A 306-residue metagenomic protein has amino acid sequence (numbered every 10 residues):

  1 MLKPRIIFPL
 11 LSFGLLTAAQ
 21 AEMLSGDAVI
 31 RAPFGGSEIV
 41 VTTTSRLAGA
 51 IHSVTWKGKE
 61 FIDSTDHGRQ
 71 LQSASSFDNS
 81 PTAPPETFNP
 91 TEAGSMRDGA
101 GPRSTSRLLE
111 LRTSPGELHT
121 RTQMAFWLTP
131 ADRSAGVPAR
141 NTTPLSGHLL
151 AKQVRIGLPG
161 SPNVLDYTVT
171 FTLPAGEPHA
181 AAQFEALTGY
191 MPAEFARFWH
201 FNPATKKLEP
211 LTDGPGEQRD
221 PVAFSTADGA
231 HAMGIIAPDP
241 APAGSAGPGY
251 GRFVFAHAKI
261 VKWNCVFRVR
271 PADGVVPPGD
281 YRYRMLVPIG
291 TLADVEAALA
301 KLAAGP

Functional and structural regions predicted by a protein language model:
M1-P9: Bacterial N-terminal signal peptides that target proteins for export
F8-T17: Bacterial N-terminal signal peptides
A21-L108, R284-M285, I289-G305: Beta-strand-rich N-terminal accessory domains
E22-S37, T42-R46, G229, M233-P306: Beta-strand-rich recognition/accessory modules
S80-P162, G176: Extended, loop-rich substrate-binding clefts of extracytoplasmic carbohydrate-active enzymes
S161-A204: Acidic (Asp/Glu-rich), glycine- and aromatic
F195-A256: Active-site/ligand-binding surface loops and adjacent short beta/alpha elements that line catalytic pockets across
